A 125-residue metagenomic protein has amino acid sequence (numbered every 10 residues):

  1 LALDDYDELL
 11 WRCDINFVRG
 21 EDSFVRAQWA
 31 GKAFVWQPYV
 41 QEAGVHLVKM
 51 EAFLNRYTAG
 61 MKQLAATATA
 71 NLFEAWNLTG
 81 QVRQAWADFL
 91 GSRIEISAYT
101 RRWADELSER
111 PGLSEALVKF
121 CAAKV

Functional and structural regions predicted by a protein language model:
L1, G44-A52, W86-S97: Short, Lys/Arg-enriched charge-dense amphipathic segments
A2-K49: A donor-sugar binding/catalytic signature common to diverse glycosyltransferases and related nucleotide-sugar
K32, N55, A122: Residue-level marker of positions within ordered structural domains that often coincide with functionally constrained
K49-M61: Post-HExxH zinc-binding segment in Zn-dependent metallohydrolases
A59-V125: C-terminal amphipathic helix plus adjacent low-complexity, charged tail appended to glycosyltransferase catalytic
